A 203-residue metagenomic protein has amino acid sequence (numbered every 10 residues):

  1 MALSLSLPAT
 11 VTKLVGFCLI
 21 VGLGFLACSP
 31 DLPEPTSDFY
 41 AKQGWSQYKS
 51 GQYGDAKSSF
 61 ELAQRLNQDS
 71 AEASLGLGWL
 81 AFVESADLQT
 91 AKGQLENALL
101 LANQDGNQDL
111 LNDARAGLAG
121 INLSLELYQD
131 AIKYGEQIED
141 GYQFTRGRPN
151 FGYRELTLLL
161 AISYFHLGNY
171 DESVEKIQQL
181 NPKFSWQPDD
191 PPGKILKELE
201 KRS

Functional and structural regions predicted by a protein language model:
P35-L66: Alpha-helical segment of the N-proximal tetratricopeptide repeat
S50, E84-S85, L125, L167: Structural motif corresponding to the intra-repeat A-B loop/turn of tetratricopeptide repeats
A73, N107-Q108, R148-P149, L156 (+1 more regions): TPR alpha-solenoid repeat register
